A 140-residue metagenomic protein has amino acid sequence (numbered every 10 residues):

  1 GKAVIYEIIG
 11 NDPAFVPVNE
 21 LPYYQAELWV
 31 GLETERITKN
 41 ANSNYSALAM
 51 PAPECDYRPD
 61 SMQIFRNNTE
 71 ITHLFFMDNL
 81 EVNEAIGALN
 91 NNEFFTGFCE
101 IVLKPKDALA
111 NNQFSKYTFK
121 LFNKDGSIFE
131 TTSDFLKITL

Functional and structural regions predicted by a protein language model:
G1-L140: Non-catalytic macromolecular-recognition regions in eukaryotic signaling proteins
